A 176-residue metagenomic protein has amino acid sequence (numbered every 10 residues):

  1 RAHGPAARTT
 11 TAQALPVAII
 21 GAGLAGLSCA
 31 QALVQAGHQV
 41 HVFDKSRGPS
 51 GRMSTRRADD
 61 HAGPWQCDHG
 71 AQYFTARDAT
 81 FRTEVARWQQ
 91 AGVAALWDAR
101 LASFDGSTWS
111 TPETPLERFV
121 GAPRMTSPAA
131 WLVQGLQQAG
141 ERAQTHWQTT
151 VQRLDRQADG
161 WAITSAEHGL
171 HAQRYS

Functional and structural regions predicted by a protein language model:
A2-A14: A short, basic/flexible loop-to-alpha-helix module at the beginning of a structural domain
T11-A25: Beta1/beta-strand and adjacent pyrophosphate-binding region of the FAD-binding site in flavoprotein oxidoreductases
A18, V34-H61: Glycine-rich FAD pyrophosphate-binding loop
A18-I20, F43, V151, H171-S176: Short hydrophobic core segments
S28-H38, L136-A139: A short, Lys/Arg-enriched amphipathic alpha-helix followed by its capping loop at the start of a domain
T55-L101: N-terminal FAD cofactor-binding segment of flavoenzymes
Y73-R77, W109-Q134: Short beta-strand to alpha-helix junction loop
W147-W161: A conserved short coil-to-beta-strand element within the FAD-binding core of flavoproteins
